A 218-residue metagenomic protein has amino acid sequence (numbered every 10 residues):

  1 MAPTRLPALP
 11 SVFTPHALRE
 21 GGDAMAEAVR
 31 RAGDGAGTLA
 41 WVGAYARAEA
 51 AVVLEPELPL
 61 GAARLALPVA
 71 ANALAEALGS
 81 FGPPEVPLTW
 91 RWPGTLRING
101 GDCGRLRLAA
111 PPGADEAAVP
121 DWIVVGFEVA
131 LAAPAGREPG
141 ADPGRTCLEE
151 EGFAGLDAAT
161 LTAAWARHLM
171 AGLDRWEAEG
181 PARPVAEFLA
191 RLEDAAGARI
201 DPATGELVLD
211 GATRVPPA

Functional and structural regions predicted by a protein language model:
M1-P83, C103, D201: N-terminal lobe of the biotin/lipoate ligase/transferase fold
M1-T14, L18, R183-A218: Oxyanion/phosphate-interacting regions
A48, L96, G205-V208: Hydrophobic residues embedded in beta-strands of well-ordered beta-sheets
A50, A63-A75, T89-L96, L106 (+3 more regions): Hydrophobic alpha-helical segments that drive targeting, anchoring, or assembly
V52-L65, G144-A158: Short histidine-centered catalytic/ligand-binding loop motif
P83-A118, E128: Acidic (Asp/Glu) carboxylate-rich active-site/surface patches
E116-E151: Short, acidic (Asp/Glu-rich) active-site segment that either coordinates a divalent metal cofactor
F153-G205: Conserved, helical-rich catalytic subdomain that frames metal- and/or nucleotide-binding sites in enzyme alpha/beta
